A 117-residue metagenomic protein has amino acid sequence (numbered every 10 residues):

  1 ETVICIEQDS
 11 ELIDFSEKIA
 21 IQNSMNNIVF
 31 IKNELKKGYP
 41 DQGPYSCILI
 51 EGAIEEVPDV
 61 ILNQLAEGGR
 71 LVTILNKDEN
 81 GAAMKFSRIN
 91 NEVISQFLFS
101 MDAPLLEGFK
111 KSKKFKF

Functional and structural regions predicted by a protein language model:
E1-I94: Conserved nucleotide-cofactor-binding alpha/beta core module
A83-F117: Substrate-binding/catalytic lobe of Class I Rossmann-like enzymes that use SAM or dcSAM, i.e., the mid-to-C-terminal
